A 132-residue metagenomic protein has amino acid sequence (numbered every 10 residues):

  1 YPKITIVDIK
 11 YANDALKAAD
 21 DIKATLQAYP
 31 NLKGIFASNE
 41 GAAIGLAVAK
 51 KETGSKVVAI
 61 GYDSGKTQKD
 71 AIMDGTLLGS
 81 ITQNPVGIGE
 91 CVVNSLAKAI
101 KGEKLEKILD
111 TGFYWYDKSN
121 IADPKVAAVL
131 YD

Functional and structural regions predicted by a protein language model:
Y1-D132: A residue-level marker of the well-folded mature domains of exported/periplasmic proteins
